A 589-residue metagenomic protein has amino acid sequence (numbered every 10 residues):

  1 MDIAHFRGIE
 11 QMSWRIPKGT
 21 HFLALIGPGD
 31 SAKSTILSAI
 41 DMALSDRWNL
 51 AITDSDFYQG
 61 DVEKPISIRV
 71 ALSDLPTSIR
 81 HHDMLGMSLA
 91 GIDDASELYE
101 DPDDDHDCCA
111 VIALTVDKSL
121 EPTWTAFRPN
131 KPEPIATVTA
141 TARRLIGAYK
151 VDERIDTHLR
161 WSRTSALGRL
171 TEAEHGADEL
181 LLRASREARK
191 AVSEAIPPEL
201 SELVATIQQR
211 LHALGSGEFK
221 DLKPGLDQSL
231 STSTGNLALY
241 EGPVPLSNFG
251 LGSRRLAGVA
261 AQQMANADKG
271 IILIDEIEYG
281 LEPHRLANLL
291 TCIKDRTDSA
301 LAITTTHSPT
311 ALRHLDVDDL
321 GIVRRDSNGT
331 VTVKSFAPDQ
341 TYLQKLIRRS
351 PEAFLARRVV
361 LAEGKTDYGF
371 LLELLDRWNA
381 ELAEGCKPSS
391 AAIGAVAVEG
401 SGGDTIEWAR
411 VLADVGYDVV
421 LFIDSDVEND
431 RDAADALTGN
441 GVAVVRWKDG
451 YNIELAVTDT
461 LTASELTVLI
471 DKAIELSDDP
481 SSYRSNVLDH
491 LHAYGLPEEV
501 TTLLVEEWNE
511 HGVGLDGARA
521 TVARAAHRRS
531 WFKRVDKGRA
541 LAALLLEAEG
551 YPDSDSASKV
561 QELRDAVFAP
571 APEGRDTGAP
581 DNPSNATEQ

Functional and structural regions predicted by a protein language model:
M1-S45, T232-A353, E549-Q589: Switch/communication elements of ASCE P-loop NTPase nucleotide-binding domains
F22-L23, Y149, V359: Conserved beta-strand position immediately N-terminal to the Walker
L37-H106: Conserved P-loop NTP-binding catalytic core
S45-I66, I135, V323, S327-T330 (+1 more regions): Flexible phosphate/Mg2+-sensing switch loops adjacent to catalytic phosphate-binding sites
M84-E174: A sensor for short, sequence-defined functional sites
P134-I207, V457-S464, D471-A473: Coupling/switch segment of ABC-type P-loop NTPase heads
G168-L256, A261-I271, R431: Extended helical coiled-coil dimerization/tether regions that scaffold and oligomerize large DNA-maintenance assemblies
S350-V360, T366-Q589: Acidic, Mg2+-coordinating catalytic modules of nucleic-acid enzymes
